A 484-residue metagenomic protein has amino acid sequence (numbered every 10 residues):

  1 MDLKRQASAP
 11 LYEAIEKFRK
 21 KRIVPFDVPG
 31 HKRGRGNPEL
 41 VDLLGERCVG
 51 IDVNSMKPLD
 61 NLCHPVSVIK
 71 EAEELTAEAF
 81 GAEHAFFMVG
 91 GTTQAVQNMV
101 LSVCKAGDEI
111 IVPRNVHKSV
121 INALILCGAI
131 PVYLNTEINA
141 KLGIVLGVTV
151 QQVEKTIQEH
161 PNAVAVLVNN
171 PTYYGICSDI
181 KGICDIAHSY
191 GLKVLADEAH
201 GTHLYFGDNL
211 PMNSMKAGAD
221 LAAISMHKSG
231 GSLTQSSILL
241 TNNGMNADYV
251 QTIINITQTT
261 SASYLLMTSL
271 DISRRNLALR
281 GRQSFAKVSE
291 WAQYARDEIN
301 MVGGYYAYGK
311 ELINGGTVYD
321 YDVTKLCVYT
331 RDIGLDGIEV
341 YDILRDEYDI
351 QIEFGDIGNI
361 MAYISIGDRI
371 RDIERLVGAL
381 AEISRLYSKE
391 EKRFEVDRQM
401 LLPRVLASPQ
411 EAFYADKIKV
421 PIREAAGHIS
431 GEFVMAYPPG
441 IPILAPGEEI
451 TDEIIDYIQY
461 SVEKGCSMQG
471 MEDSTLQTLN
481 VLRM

Functional and structural regions predicted by a protein language model:
M1-S67: N-terminal "arm"/small-domain region of PLP-dependent enzymes with the aminotransferase-like
V49-Q94: Conserved N-terminal alpha-helix of the aminotransferase class I/II PLP-enzyme fold
H84-G107, A123: Conserved beta-loop-alpha segment that forms the PLP phosphate-binding cup at the N-terminus of a helix
D108-V168: PLP-dependent aminotransferase-like
G143-H203: Active-site phosphate-binding strand-loop segment of PLP-dependent enzymes
M212-T252, Q258-S269: Active-site PLP attachment segment
S273-R296, D372: Structural signature of PLP-dependent enzymes
Q293-Y294, N300-G470: Conserved C-terminal alpha-helix-loop-beta "cap" of PLP-dependent enzymes that closes/shapes the active-site mouth
